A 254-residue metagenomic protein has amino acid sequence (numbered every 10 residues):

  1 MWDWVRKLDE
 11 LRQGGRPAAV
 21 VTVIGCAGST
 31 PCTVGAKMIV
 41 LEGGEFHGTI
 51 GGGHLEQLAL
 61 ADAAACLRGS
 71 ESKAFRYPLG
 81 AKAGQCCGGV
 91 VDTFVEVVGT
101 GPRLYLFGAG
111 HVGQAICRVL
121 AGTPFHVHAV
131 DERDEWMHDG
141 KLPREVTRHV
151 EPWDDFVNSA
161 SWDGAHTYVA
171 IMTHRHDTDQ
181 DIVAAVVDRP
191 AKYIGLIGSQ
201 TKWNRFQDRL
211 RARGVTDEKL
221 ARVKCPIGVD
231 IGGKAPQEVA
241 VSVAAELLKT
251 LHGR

Functional and structural regions predicted by a protein language model:
M1-H149, A160, G164-Y168, K202-R209 (+1 more regions): Segments forming oxygen-rich coordination pockets for charged ligands
G48, G52, I171-R175, G195 (+2 more regions): Glycine- and other small-residue-rich loops at beta-strand/loop junctions that grip anionic moieties
V130, Y168, T173-H174, A184-R209: ADP-ribose/adenylate-binding Rossmann-like module
E151-V157: Conserved SAM/SAH-binding loop
H176-Q180: Beta-loop-alpha module in the N-terminal Rossmann-like domain of NAD(P)-dependent dehydrogenases, especially those
I197-R254: Adenosine-phosphate binding glycine-rich loop
